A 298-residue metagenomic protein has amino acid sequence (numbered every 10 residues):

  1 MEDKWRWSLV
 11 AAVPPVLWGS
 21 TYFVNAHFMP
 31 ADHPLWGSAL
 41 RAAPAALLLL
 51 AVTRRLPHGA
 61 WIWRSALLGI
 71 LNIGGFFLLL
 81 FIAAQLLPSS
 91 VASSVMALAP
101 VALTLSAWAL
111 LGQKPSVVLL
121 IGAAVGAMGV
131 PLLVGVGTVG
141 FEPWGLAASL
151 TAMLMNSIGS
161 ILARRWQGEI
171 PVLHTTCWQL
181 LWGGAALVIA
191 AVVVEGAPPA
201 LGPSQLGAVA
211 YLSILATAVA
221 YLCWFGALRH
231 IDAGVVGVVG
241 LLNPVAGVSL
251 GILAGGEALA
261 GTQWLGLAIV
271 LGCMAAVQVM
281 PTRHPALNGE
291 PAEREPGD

Functional and structural regions predicted by a protein language model:
M1-A39, T138-R165, A185-A186, N288-D298: Glycine-/small-residue-enriched transmembrane alpha-helix faces in small-molecule transporters and effluxers
D3-S8, A31-L35, A39, P57-W63 (+3 more regions): Juxtamembrane helix-entry segments on the extracytoplasmic side of multipass membrane proteins
W7, P30-G75, A102-S106, M155-L162 (+4 more regions): Transmembrane alpha-helices of multi-pass small-molecule transport proteins
L17-Y22, L50-M96, L132, S213-I231: Specific transmembrane alpha-helical segments of multi-pass solute transporters/efflux pumps, especially DMT/EamA
F28, G37, R41, A83 (+7 more regions): Hydrophobic/aromatic residues within transmembrane alpha-helices of multi-pass small-molecule transporters
W36-L47, F77-K114, L119, S149-A152 (+1 more regions): Specific alpha-helical transmembrane segments that line the substrate/conduction pathway and gating interfaces
S38-L40, I73, F77, A92-L98 (+3 more regions): Helix-helix packing/entry segments at the starts of transmembrane helices
A43, L49, S106, P115-G135 (+5 more regions): Hydrophobic transmembrane alpha-helices of multi-pass small-molecule transport proteins
